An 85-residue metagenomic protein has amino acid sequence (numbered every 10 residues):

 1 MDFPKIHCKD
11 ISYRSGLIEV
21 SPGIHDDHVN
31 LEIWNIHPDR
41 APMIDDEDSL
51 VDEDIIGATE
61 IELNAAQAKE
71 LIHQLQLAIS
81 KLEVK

Functional and structural regions predicted by a protein language model:
M1-K85: Positively charged, low-complexity terminal tracts and the immediately adjacent first secondary-structure elements
